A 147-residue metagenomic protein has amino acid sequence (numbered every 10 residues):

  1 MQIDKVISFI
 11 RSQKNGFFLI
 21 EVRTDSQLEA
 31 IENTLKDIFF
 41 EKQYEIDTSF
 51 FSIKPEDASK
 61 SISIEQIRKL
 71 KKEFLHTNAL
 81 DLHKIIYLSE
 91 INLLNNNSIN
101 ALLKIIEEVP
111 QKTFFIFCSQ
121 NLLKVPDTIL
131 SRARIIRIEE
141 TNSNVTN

Functional and structural regions predicted by a protein language model:
M1-E90, F114-I116, D127: P-loop/Walker A NTP-binding region and its immediately flanking N-terminal helices in P-loop NTPase folds
T48-F51, I138-N147: Interdomain motor-coupling "hinge/lid" segment immediately C-terminal to the ATP-binding subdomain of NTP-driven enzymes
E65, S89, N97, A101 (+2 more regions): Short, well-structured alpha-helical interface segments that form or flank functional binding sites
L75-T77, N100-F117: Conserved catalytic/switch belt of AAA+ P-loop NTPases
L94, E108-I129: Sensor-1/coupling segment of RecA-like P-loop NTPase cores
D127-E140: A short helix-turn-beta junction within AAA+ P-loop NTPase domains corresponding to the substrate/partner-engaging
